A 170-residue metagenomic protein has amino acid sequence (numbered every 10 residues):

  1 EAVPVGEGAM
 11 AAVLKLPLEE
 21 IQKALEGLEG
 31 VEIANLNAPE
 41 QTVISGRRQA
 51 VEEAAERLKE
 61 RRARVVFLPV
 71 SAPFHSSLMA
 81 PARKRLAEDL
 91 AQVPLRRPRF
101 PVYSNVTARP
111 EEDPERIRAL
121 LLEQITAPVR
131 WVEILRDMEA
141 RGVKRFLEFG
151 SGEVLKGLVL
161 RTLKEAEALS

Functional and structural regions predicted by a protein language model:
E1-P128, E153: Alpha/beta catalytic cores of group-transfer enzymes, especially the acyltransferase/condensing modules of polyketide
E123-S170: Flexible, low-complexity segments
